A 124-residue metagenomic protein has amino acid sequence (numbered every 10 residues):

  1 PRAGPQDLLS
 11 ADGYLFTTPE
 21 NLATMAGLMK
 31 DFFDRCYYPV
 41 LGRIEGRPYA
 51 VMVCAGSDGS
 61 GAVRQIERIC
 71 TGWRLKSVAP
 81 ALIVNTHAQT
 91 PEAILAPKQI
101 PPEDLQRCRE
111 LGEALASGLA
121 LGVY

Functional and structural regions predicted by a protein language model:
A3-G4, V78-Y124: Glycine-rich phosphate/pyrophosphate-binding loop and the adjoining helix
A3-N85: Helix-loop-strand module that forms the ligand-binding subsite of alpha/beta enzymes
